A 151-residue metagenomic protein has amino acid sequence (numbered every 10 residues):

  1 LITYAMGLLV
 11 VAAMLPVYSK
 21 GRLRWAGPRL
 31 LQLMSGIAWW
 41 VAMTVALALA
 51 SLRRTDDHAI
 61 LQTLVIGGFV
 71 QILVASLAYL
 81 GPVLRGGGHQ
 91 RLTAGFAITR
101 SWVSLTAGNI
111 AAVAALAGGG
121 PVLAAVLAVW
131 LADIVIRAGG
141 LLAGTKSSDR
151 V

Functional and structural regions predicted by a protein language model:
L1-V151: Hydrophobic alpha-helical transmembrane segments of multi-pass integral membrane proteins
